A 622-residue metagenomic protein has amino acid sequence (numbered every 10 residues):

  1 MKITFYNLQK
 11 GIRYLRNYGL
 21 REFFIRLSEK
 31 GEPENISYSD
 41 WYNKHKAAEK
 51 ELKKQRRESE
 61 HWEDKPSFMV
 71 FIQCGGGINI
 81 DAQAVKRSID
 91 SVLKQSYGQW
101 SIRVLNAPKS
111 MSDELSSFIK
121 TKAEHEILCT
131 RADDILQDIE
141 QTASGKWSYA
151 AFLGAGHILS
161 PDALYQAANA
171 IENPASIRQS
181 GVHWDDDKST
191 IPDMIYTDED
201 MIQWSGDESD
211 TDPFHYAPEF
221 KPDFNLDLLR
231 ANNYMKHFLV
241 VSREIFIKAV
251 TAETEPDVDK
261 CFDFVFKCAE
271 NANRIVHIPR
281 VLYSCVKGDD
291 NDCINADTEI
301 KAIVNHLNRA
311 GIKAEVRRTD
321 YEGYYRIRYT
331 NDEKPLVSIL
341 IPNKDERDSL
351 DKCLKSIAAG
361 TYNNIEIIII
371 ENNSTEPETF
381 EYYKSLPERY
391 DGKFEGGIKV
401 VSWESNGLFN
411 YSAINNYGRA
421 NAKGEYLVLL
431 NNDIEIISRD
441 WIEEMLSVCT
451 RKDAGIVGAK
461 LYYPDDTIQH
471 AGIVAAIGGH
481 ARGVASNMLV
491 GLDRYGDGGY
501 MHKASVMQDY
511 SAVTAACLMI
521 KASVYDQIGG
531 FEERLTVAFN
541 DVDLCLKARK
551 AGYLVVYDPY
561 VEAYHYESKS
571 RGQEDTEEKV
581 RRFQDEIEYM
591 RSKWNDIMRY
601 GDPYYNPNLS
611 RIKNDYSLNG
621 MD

Functional and structural regions predicted by a protein language model:
I25-S91, N305-A358: N-proximal low-complexity "stem/linker" segments adjacent to membrane-targeting elements
G76-G77, L105-L115, I370-Y382, S405 (+1 more regions): A conserved acidic beta->alpha catalytic loop
R87-Q99, N173, K355-N364: Short, acidic, metal-binding catalytic loop of nucleotide-sugar glycosyltransferases
C129-G145, W403-A422: Glycine-rich, basic loop-to-helix element that forms the pyrophosphate-binding segment of sugar-nucleotide handling
A150, L427: Short aromatic/hydrophobic "clamp" motif used to bind/position activated sugar donors
D162-F214, G288, I434-R482: Conserved donor NDP-sugar-binding/catalytic core segment of glycosyltransferases
H215-E244, N410-A413, A420, I477-S523: A recurrent flexible, glycine/aromatic-enriched loop bordering the glycosyltransferase active site that acts as
I245, E255-R280, I303, W441-M445 (+2 more regions): A short, conserved alpha-helix in the catalytic core of glycosyltransferases
